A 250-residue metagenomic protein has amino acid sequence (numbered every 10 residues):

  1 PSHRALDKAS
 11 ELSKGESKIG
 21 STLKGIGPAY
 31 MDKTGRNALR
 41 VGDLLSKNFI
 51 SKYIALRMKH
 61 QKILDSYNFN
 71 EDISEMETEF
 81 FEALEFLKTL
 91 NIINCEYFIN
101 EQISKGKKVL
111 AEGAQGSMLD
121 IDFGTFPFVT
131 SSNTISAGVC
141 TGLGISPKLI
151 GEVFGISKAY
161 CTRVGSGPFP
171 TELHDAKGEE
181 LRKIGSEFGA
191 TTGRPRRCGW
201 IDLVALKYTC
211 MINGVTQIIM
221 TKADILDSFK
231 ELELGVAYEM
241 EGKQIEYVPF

Functional and structural regions predicted by a protein language model:
P1-F250: Non-transmembrane, aqueous-exposed alpha-helical and coiled segments at domain scale
